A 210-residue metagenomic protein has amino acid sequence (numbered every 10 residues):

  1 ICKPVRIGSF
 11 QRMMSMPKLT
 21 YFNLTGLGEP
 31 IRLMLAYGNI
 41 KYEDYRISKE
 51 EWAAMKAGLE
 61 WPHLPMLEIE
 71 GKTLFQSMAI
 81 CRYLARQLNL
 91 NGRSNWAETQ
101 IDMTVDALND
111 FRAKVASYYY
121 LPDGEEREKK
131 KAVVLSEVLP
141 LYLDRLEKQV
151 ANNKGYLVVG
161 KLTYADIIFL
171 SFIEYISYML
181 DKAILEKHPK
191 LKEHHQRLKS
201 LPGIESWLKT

Functional and structural regions predicted by a protein language model:
Q11-L141, N152, L157, K161: GST-like domain detector, emphasizing the conserved glutathione-binding G-site in the N-terminal thioredoxin-like
G92-N95, D181-H188: Structural helix-adjacent loops and short alpha-helical linkers that scaffold large soluble proteins
I101, L157-I184, K192: GST superfamily/GST-like fold recognition
T104-N109, K192-E205: Short, mixed-charge aromatic SLiMs
V133-V134, V138, E186-S200: Extended, well-ordered alpha-helical scaffold segments
